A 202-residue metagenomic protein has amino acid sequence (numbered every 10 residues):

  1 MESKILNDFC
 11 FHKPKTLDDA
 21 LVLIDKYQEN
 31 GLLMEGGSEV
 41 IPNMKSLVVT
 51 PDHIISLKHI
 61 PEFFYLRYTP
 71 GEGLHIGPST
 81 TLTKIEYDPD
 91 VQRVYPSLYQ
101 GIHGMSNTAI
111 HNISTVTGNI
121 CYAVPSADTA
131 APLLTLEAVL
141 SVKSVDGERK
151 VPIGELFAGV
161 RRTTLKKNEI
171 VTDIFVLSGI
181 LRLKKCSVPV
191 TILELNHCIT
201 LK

Functional and structural regions predicted by a protein language model:
M1-K202: C-terminal structural segment of proteins
